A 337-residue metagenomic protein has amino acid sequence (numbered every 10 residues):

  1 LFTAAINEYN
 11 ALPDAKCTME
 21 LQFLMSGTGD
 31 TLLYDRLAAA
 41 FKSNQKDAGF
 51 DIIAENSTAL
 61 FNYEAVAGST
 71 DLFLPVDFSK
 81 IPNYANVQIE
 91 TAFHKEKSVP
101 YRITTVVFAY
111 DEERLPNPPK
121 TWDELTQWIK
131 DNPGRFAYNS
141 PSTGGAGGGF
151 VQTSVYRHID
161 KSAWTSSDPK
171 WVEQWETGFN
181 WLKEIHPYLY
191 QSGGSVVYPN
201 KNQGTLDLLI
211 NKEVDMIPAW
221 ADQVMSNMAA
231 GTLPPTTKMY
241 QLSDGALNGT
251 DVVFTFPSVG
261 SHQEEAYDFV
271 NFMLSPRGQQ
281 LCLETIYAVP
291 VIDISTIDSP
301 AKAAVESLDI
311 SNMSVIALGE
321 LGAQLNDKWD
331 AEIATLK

Functional and structural regions predicted by a protein language model:
L1-F61: Early extracytoplasmic/lumenal segment of secretory-pathway proteins
K42-I53, L74-Y110: A structural signal for short loop-to-beta-strand junctions that line the ligand-binding cleft of periplasmic/secreted
A59, F150-T153, R157-P235: Ligand-binding pocket segment of bilobal, Venus flytrap-like solute-binding proteins
F73-N83, S98-V99, T126, P234-L247 (+1 more regions): Short beta-strand->loop
E90-T91, I103-T104, F179-I185, L233-P257: Periplasmic-binding protein-like
V107-R114, V155-I159, T250-H262, F272 (+1 more regions): A bilobed periplasmic-binding-protein/Venus flytrap-type ligand-binding module shared by bacterial periplasmic
P133-T143, F272-T296: Periplasmic-binding protein-like
S299-K337: Extracellular/periplasmic bilobal clamshell ligand-binding domains
